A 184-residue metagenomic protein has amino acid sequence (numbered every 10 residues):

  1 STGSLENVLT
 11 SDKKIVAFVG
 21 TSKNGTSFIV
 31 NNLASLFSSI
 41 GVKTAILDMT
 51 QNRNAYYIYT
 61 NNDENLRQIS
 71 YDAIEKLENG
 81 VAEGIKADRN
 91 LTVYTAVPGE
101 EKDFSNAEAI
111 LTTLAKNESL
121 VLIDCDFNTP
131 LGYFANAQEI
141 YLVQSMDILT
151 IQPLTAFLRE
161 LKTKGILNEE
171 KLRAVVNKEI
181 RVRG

Functional and structural regions predicted by a protein language model:
S1-I15, N62-V81, S105-N106, Q152 (+2 more regions): Acidic-aromatic/histidine active-site loop/patch
V8-Y59: Walker A/P-loop phosphate-binding motif and the immediately C-terminal alpha-helix
V16, A45-L47, T92-Y94, E139-Y141 (+1 more regions): Hydrophobic/aromatic beta-strand patches that form the interior of the parallel beta-sheet core in alpha/beta enzyme
V19-K23, D48-Q51, A96-G99, D124-F127 (+2 more regions): Structural motif
L33, I110, F157-E160: A general structural detector for well-ordered alpha-helical segments in enzyme core domains, enriched
F37-V93: Phosphate-binding loop that captures ATP/GTP phosphates
T92-Y133: Phosphate-binding/switch loop-helix module in NTP-utilizing enzymes
K116-L120, C125-G184: Conserved catalytic-core segment of NTP-binding enzymes
